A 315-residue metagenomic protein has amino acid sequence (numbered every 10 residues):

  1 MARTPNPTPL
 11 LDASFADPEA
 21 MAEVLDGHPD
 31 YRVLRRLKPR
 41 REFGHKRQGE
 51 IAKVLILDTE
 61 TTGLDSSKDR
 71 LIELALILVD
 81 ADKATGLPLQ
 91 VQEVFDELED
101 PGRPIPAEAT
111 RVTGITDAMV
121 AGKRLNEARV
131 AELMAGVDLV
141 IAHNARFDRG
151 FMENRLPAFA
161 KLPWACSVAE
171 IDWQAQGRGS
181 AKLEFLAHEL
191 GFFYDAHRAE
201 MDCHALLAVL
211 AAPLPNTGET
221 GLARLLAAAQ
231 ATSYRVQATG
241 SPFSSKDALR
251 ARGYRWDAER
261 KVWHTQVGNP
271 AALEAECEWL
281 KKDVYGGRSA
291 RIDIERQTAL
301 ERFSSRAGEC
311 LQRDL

Functional and structural regions predicted by a protein language model:
A2-H45, A212-L315: Acidic two-metal-ion nuclease catalytic site recognized across multiple nuclease folds, prominently DnaQ/RNase D-T
R3-P163, A169, Q176-A196, A290-R291: Conserved non-catalytic scaffold segment of RNase H-like nuclease domains
K123, E200, V262: Residue-level "edge-of-site" marker
N126, C203-H204, T265: Short secondary-structure capping/turn micro-motifs that flank functional sites
R129, L206, G268: Short Asp/Glu-rich motifs
R155, E189, V209-N216: Active-site catalytic microenvironments for nucleophilic, acid-base chemistry
M201-V209: Acidic, divalent-metal-coordinating active-site segment for phosphoryl/phosphodiester hydrolysis, typified by short
